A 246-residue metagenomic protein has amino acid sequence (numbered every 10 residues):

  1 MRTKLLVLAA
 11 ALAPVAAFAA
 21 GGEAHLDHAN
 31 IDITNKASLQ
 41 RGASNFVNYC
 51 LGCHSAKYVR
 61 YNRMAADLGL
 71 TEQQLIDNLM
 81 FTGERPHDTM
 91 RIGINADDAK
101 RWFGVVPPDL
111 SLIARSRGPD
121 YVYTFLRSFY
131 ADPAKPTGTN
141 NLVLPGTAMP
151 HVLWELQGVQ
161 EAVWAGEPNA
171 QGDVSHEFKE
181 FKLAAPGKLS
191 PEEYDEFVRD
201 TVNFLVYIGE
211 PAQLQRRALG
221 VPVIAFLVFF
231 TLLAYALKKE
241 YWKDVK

Functional and structural regions predicted by a protein language model:
M1-L8: Bacterial N-terminal signal peptides that target proteins for export
A13-A19: Sec/Tat signal peptide C-region and signal peptidase I cleavage site
A20-S44, S55-A66, G209-R217: Electrostatic cytochrome c docking/interface patches
A37, R41, N45, R117 (+3 more regions): Extracytoplasmic/secreted proteins, especially bacterial periplasmic and envelope-associated proteins
F46-K57, T201: The canonical Cys-X-X-Cys-His
G69-L142, T147-A170, K179-Y194: Electron-transfer interface patches adjacent to heme c in soluble/periplasmic c-type cytochromes and di-/multiheme
P191-Q215, L219: Juxtamembrane amphipathic/hinge helix adjacent to a transmembrane helix
R216-K246: Juxtamembrane interface at the cytosolic side of transmembrane helices
